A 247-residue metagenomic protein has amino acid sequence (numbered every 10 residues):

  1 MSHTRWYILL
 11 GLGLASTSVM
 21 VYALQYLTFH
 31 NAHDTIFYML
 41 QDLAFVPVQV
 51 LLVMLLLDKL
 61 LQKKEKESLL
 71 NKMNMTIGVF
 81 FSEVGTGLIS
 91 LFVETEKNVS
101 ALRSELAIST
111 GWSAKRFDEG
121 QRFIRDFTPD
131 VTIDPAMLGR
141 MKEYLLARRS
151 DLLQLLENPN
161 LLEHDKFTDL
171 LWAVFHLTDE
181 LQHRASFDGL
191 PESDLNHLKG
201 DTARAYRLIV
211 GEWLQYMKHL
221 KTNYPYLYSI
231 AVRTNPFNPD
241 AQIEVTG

Functional and structural regions predicted by a protein language model:
Y7-K63: Membrane-embedded hydrophobic alpha-helical segments
K63-D151: Membrane-proximal, non-transmembrane interface segments of integral membrane proteins
M137-G247: Soluble C-terminal extramembrane regulatory/interaction domains of multi-pass membrane proteins
